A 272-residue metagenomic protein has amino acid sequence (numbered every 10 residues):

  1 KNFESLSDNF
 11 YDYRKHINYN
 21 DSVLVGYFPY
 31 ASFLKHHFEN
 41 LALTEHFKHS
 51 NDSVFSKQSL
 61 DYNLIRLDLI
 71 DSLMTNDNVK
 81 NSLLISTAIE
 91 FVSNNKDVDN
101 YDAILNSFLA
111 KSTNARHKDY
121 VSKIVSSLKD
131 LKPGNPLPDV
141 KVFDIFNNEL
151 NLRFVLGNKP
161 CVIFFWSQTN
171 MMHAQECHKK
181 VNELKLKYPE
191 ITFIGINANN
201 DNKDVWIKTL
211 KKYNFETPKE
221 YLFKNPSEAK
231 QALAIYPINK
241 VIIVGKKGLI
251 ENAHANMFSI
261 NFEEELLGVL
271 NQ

Functional and structural regions predicted by a protein language model:
K1-N148: Oxidative protein folding and maturation machinery
L150-N151, E251: Generic structural signal for well-ordered beta-strand positions
N151-V181: Short active-site neighborhood of thiol/selenol oxidoreductases, capturing the structured segment around
R153, W166-H173, I194-D201, E228-A232 (+1 more regions): Short, contiguous acidic/charged loop-to-helix segments that flank catalytic cores in large enzymes
G157-C161, P189-T192, E216-P218, K246: Loop/turn elements at helix/coil->beta-strand transitions in domains of secreted/extracellular proteins
Q175-K212, N225-A229: Structural microenvironment flanking redox-active thiols in thiol-disulfide oxidoreductases
I207-I242: Short, internal strand/loop/helix patches that form the active-site neighborhood or redox-interaction surface
K240-Q272: Thiol-/selenol-based redox modules, centered on thioredoxin-like and closely related oxidoreductase domains
